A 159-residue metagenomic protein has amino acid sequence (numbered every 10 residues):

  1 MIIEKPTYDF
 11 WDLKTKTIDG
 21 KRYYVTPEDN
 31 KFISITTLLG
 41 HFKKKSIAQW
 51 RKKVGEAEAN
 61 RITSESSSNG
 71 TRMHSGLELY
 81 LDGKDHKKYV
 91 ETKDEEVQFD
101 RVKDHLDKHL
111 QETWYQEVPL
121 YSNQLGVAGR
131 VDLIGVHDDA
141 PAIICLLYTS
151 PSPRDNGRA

Functional and structural regions predicted by a protein language model:
M1-A128: Metal-dependent nuclease catalytic cores that hydrolyze phosphodiester bonds in DNA/RNA, characterized by
Y115, I143-C145: A structural signal for short, well-ordered beta-strand segments and their strand-loop junctions that often border
P119, I134, L147: Anionic group-transfer/hydrolysis microenvironments
V131: Conserved GNAT-family N-acetyltransferase fold
I134-I143: Active-site beta-strand-loop-beta-strand hairpin of nuclease catalytic cores that positions key catalytic residues
Y148-D155: Conserved small/polar residues in nucleotide/adenosyl-binding loops
